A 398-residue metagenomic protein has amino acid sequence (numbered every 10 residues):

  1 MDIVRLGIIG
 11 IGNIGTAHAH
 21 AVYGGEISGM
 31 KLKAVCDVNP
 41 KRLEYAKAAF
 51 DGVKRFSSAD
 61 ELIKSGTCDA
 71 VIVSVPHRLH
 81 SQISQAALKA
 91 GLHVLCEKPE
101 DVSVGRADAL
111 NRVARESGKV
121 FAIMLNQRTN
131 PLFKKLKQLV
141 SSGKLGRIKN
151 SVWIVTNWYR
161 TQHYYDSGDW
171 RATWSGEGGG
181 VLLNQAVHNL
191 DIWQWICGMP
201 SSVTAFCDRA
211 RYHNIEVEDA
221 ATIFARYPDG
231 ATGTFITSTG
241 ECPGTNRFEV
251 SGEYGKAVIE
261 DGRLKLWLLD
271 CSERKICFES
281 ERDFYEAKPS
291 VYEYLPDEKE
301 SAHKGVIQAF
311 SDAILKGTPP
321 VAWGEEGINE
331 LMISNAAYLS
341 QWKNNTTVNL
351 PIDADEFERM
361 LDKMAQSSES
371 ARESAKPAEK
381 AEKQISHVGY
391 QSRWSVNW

Functional and structural regions predicted by a protein language model:
M1-F50, R393: N-terminal Rossmann-like dinucleotide-binding module
G10, Q127-I215, N344: Predominantly a Rossmann-like dinucleotide-binding segment in NAD(P)-dependent oxidoreductases
Y45-V53, L110-A114: Short, conserved SAM-binding/catalytic segment of Class I S-adenosyl-L-methionine-dependent methyltransferases
K54-G66: Short acidic low-complexity segments
S65, A70, P76-H77, S81-R128 (+1 more regions): Beta-strand-loop-alpha-helix segment that lines the small-molecule cofactor/substrate pocket of alpha/beta enzymes
G91, G118, G143, G230 (+2 more regions): Glycine-centered short loops/turns at secondary-structure junctions
V187, Y212, I236-G244: Glycine-rich phosphate/pyrophosphate-binding beta-alpha loops
Y227, Y254-E325, T346-N349, F357-W398: C-terminal glycine/acidic-rich active-site capping loop/insertion
